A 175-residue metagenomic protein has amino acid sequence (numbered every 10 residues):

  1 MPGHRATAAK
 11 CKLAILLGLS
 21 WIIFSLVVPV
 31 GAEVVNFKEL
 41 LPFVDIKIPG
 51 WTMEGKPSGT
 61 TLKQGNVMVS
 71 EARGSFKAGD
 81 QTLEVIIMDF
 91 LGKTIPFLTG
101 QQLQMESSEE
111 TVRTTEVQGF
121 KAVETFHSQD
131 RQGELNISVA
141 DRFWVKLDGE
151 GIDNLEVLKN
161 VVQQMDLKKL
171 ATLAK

Functional and structural regions predicted by a protein language model:
M1-G18: Bacterial N-terminal signal peptides that target proteins for export
T7-A9, V28-G31: N-terminal non-cleavable signal-anchor helices
C11, S25, G149: Short glycine-centered, acidic/aromatic-flanked micro-motifs in structured strand/loop junctions that mark active-site
W21, L40, L147: Generic anion/oxyanion-binding catalytic loop in active/binding sites
W21-P29: C-terminal segment of classical bacterial N-terminal signal peptides
L26, K38, I152: Charge-dense, low-complexity intrinsically disordered segments
V34-S128, Q132: Short, solvent-exposed recognition patches
K77, T82, M105-K175: A short, solvent-exposed beta-edge/loop patch
